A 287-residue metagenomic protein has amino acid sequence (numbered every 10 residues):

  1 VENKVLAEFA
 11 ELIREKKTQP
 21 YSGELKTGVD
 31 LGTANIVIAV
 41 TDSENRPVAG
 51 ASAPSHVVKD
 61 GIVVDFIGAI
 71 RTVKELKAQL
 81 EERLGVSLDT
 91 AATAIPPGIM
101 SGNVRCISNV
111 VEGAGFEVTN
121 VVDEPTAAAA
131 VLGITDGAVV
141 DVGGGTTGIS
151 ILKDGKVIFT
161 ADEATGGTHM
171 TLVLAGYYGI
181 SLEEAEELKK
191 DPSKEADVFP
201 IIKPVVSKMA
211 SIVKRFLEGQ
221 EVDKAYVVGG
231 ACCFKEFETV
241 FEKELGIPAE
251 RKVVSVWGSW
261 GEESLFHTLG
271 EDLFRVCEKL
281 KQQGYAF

Functional and structural regions predicted by a protein language model:
V1-T33, V37-V142, K156-F287: Nucleotide/phosphate-binding catalytic cleft detector across ATP-hydrolyzing and phosphate-transferring enzymes
G148-S150: A structural feature that tracks compact, well-ordered secondary-structure segments with a strong bias toward
K153: A cytosolic small-molecule/anion-sensing beta-strand core signal
